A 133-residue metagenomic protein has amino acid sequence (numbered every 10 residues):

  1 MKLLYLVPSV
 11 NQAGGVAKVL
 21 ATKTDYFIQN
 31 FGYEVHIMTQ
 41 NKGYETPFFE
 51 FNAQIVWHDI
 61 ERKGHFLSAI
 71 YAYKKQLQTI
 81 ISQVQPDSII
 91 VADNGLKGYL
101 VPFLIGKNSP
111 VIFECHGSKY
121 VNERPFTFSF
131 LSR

Functional and structural regions predicted by a protein language model:
L3, S88, L104-V121: Active-site proximal beta-strand in glycosyltransferases
L6-A13, Y26-S68: N-terminal strand-loop element at the rim of the active site of nucleotide-sugar-dependent glycosyltransferases
G14-T22: A conserved mid-protein helix/loop that constitutes part of the nucleotide-sugar donor-binding site
G43-F48, G98-Y99, V121-E123: Short, charged/polar "capping" segments at the starts of alpha-helices and the immediately preceding loops
K63-I89, G98, F130: An amphipathic, basic-hydrophobic alpha-helix
Y71-Y73, P110, G117-R133: Nucleotide-sugar donor phosphate/pyrophosphate-binding loop at the beta->alpha transition of glycosyltransferases
V91-K97, C115: Short His-centered aromatic/hydrophobic patch
